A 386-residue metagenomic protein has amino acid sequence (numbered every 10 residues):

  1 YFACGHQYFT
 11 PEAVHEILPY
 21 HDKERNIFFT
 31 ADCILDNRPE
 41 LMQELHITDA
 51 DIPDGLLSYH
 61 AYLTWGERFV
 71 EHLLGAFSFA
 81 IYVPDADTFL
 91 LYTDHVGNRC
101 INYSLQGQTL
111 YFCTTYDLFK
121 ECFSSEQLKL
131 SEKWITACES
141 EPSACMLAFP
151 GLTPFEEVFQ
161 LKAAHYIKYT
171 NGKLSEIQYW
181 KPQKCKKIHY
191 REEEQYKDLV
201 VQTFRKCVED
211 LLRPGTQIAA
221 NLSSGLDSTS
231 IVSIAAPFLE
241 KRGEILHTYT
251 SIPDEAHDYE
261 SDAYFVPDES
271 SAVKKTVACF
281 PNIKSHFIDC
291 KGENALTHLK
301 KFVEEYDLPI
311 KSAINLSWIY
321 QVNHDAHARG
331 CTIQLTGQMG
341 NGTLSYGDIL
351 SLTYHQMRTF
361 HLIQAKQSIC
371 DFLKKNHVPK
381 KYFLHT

Functional and structural regions predicted by a protein language model:
Y1-D289, F302-E305: Cysteine-centered catalytic environments shared across enzyme families
C4, N26, Q106, F265 (+2 more regions): Glycine-rich active-site loop/lid subdomains used to bind and stabilize high-energy intermediates
